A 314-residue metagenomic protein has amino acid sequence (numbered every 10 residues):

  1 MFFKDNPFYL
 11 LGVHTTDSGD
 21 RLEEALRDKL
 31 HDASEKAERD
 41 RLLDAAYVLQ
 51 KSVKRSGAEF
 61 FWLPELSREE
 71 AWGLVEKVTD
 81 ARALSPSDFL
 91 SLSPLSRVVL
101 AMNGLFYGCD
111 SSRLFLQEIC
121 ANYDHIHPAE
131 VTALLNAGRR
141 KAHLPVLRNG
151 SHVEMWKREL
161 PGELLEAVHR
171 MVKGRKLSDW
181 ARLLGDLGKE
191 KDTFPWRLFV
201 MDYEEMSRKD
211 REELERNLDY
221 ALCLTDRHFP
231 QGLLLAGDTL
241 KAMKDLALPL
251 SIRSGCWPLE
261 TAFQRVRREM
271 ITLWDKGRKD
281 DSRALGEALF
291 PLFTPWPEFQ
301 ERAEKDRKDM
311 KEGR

Functional and structural regions predicted by a protein language model:
M1-K36, R41, V48, K54-S56 (+1 more regions): N-terminal J-domain/J-like co-chaperone modules of DnaJ/Hsp40 proteins
F2, E23, R41, A45 (+1 more regions): Amphipathic alpha-helical protein-interaction segments
K54-E59, K279-R283: Short, solvent-exposed secondary-structure capping/transition elements
